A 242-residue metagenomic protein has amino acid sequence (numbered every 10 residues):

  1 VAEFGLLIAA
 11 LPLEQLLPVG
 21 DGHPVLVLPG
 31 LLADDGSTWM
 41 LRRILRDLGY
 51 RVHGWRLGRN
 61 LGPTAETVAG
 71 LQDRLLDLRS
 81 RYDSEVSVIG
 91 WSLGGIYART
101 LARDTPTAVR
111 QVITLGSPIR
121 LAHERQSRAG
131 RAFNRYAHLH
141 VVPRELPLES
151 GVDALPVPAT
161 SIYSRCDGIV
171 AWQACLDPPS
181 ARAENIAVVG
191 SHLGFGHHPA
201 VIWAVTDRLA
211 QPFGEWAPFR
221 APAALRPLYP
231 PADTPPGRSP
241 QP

Functional and structural regions predicted by a protein language model:
V1-L26, L32-W39, R43, L48 (+2 more regions): Flexible, membrane-associating and regulatory peripheral segments of lipid-active enzymes
L6-L13, L76, S80, N134 (+3 more regions): Generic surface-pattern signal
H23-G36, M40, I44-G58, G62-V157 (+2 more regions): Serine-dependent carboxylesterase/thioesterase catalytic core of lipase-like alpha/beta-hydrolase/SGNH enzymes
R103-P242: Helical cap/lid subdomain of alpha/beta-hydrolase-fold lipid enzymes that gates access to the catalytic pocket
